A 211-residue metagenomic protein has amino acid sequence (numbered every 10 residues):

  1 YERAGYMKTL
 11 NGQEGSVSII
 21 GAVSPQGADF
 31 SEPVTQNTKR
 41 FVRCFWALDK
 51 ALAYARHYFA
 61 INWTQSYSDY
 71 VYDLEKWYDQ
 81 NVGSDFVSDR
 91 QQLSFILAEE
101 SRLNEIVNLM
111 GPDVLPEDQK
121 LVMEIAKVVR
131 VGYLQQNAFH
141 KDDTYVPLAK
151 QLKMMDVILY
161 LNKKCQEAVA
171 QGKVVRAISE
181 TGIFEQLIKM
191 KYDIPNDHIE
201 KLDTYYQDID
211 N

Functional and structural regions predicted by a protein language model:
Y1-Q186: P-loop NTPase catalytic core
G172-N211: C-terminal amphipathic alpha-helical interaction region
